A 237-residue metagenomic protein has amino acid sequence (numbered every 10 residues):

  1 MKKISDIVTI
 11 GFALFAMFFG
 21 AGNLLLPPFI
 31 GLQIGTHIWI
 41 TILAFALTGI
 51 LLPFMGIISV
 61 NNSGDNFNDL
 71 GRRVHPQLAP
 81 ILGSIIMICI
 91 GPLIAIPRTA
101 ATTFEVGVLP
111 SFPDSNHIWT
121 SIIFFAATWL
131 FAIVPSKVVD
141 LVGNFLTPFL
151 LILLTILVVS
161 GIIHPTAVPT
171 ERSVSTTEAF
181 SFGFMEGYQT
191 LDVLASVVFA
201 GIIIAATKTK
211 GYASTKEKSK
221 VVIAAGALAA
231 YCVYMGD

Functional and structural regions predicted by a protein language model:
K2-S5, G31-G56, R72-L82, N116 (+1 more regions): Extracellular loop-to-transmembrane helix junctions
S5-L14, W39, P76-C89, W119-I123 (+1 more regions): Select transmembrane alpha-helical segments in multipass membrane proteins
I7-F45, M55-G56, D65-D69, I203: Transmembrane helix-boundary motif of multi-pass solute transporters/channels
T9-F18, A46, L82-I86, S111-I133 (+2 more regions): Transmembrane alpha-helical segments of multi-pass small-molecule transport proteins
T9-F19, S160-T166, T176-D237: Hydrophobic, membrane-embedded alpha-helices of multi-pass small-molecule transporters
F29, A79-F112: Hydrophobic transmembrane alpha-helices that form the core helical bundles of multi-pass secondary transporters
I34, I38, I58-L78, T99-S111 (+2 more regions): Flexible loop linkers connecting adjacent transmembrane helices in multi-pass alpha-helical membrane transporters
N62-N68, F125-L146, T209-Y212: Membrane-water interface regions at transmembrane-helix termini and the short interhelical loops of multi-pass membrane
